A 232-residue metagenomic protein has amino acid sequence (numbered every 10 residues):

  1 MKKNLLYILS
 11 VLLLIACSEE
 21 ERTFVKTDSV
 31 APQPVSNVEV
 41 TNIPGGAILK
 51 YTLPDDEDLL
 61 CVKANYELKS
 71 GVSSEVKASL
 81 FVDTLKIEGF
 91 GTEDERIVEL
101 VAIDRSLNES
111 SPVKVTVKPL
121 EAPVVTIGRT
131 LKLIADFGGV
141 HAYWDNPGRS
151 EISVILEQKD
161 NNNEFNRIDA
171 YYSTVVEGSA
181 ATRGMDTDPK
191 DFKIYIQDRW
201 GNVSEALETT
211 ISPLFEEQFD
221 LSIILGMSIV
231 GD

Functional and structural regions predicted by a protein language model:
K2-S10: Sec-dependent signal peptide recognition, specifically the positively charged N-region followed immediately by
Y7, Q33-G45, N65-S79: Long alpha-helical, hydrophobic tracts
L13-A16: C-terminal motif of bacterial Sec signal peptides marking the signal peptidase cleavage site
S18-D58, T92, R105-S150, G201-G231: Pro/Thr/Ser/Gly-rich low-complexity, intrinsically disordered linker/stalk tracts
G46-S73, V140-D169: Solvent-exposed loop/turn segments flanking beta-strands in beta-repeat/beta-sandwich domains
L60, L85-V115, V176-L214: Beta-strand-rich modules
S74-F81, I168-V176: Short beta-strand segments within Ig-like beta-sandwich modules, predominantly Fibronectin type-III
A78-L85, V124: Blade-loop segments of beta-propeller domains
